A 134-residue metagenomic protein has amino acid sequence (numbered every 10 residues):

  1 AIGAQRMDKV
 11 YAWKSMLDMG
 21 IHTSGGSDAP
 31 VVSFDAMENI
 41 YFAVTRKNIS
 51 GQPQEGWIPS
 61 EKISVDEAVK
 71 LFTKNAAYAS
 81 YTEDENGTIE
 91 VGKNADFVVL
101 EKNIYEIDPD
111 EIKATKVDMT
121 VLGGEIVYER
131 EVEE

Functional and structural regions predicted by a protein language model:
A1-D110, T115-G123: His/Asp/Glu-enriched, well-ordered alpha-helical/loop segment that forms or immediately abuts the divalent-metal
V132-E133: Residue-level structural signal for beta-strand termini and adjacent loop
